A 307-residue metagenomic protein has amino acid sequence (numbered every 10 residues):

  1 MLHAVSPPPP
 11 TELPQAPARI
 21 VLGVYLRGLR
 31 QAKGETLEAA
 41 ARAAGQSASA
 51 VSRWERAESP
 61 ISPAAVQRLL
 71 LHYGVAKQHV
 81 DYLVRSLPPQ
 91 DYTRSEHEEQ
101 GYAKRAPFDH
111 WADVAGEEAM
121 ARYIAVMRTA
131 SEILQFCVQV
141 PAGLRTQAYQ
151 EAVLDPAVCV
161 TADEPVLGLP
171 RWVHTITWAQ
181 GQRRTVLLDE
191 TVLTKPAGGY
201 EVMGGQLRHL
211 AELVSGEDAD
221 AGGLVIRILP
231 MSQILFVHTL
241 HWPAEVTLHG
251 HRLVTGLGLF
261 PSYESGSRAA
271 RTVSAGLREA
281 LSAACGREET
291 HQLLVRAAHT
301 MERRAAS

Functional and structural regions predicted by a protein language model:
L2-V24, A32, E38-R42, S49 (+2 more regions): Interdomain hinge/linker segments and adjacent boundary elements that couple functional modules
E35, Q46, L224: Short glycine/serine/threonine/alanine-rich loop segments
G199-S307: C-terminal regulatory/effector modules of DNA-binding transcriptional regulators
